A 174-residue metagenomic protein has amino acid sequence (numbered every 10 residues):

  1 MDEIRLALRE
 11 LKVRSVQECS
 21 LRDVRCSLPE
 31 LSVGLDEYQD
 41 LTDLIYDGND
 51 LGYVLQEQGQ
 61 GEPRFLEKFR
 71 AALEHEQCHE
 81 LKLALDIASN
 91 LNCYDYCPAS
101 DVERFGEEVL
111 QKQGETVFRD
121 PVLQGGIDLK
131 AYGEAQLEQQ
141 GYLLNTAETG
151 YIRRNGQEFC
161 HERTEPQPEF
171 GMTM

Functional and structural regions predicted by a protein language model:
I4-G125, R163: Mixed-charge (acidic/basic) macromolecular-recognition segments
Q113, V117-Y142, E148: Conserved, folded interaction/cargo-binding domains in eukaryotic regulatory proteins
D128, P166-M174: Non-Sec secretion/translocation targeting segments of pathogen effectors
E134-P166: Long, highly charged low-complexity segments enriched in Glu/Asp and Lys/Arg with interspersed Ser/Thr
